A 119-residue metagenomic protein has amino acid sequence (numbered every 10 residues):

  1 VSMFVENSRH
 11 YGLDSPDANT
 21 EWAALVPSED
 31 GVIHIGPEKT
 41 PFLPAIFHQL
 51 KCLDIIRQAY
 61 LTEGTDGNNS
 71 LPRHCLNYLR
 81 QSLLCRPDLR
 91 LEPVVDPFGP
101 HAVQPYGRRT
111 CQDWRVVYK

Functional and structural regions predicted by a protein language model:
V1-K119: Low-complexity, small/polar and acidic-rich linker and loop segments
